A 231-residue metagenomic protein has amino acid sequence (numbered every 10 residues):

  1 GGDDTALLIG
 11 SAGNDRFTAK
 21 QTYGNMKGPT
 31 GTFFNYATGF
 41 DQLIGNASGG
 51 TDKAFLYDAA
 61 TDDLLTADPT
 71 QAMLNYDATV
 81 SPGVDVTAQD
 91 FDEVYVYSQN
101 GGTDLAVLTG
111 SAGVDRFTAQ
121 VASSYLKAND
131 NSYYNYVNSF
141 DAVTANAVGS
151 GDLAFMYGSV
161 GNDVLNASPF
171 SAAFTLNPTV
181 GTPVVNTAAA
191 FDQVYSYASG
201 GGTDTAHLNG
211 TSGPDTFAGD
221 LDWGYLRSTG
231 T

Functional and structural regions predicted by a protein language model:
G1-T231: Acidic, glycine-rich low-complexity segments
